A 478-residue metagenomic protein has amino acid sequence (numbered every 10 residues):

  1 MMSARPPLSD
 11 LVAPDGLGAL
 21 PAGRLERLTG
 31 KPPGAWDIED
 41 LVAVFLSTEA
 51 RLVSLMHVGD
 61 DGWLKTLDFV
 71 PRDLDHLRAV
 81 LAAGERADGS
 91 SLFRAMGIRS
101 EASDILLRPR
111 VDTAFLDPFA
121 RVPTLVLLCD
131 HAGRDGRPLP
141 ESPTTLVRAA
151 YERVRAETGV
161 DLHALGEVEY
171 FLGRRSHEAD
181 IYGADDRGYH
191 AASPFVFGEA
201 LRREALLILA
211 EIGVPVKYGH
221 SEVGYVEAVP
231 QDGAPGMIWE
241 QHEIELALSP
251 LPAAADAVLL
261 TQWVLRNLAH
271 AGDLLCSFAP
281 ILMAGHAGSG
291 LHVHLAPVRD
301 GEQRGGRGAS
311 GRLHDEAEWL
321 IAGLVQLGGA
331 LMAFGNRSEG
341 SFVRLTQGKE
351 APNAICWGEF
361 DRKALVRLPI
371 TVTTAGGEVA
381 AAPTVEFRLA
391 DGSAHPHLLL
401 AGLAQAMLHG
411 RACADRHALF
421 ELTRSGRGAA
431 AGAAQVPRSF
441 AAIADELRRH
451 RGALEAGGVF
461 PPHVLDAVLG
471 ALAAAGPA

Functional and structural regions predicted by a protein language model:
M2-Y225, V229-P230, L248-W263, L398-L399 (+1 more regions): ATP/Mg2+-dependent ligation/transfer catalytic cores
E39-L46, R51-D135, L139-R155, W239 (+1 more regions): Active-site capping/gating regions of soluble enzymes
P71, P235, E350, G426 (+1 more regions): Alpha-helix boundary/capping detector
H220-E245, G288: Active-site-proximal, well-structured secondary-structure segments within enzyme catalytic domains
P235-Q241, G288-H292, R416-I443: Single-stranded nucleic-acid nicking/binding segments centered on His-rich, glycine/basic loops
A247, A381-F387, T423-A431: Short, local alpha-helical segments
